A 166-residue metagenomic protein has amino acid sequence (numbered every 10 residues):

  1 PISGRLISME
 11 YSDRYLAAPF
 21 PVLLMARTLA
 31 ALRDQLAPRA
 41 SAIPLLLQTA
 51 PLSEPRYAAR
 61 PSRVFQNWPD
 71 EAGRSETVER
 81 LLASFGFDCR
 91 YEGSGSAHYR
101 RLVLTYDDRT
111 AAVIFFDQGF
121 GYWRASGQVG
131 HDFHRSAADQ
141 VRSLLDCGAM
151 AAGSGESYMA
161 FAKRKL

Functional and structural regions predicted by a protein language model:
P1-A17, L23-L24: The feature marks a conserved, polyanion-engaging helical scaffold used by nucleic-acid processing enzymes and innate
S3, L23-L166: PLD/PLD-like phosphodiesterase catalytic module centered on the HKD motif
